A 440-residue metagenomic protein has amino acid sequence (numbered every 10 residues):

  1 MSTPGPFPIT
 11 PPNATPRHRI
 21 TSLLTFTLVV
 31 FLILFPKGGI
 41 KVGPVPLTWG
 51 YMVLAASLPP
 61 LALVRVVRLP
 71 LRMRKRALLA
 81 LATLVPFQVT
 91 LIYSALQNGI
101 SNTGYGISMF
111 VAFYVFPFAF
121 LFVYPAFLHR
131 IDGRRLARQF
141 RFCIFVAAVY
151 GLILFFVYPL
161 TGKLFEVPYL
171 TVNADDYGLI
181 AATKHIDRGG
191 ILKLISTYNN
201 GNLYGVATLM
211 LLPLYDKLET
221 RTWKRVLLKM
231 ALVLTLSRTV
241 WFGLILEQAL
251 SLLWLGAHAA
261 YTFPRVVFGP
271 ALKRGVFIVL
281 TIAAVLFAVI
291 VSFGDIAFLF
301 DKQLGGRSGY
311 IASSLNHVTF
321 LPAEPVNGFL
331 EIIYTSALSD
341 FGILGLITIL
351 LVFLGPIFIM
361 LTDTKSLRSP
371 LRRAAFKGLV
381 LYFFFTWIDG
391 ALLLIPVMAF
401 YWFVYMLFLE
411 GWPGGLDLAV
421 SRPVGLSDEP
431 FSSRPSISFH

Functional and structural regions predicted by a protein language model:
S2-R68, Q88-A95, Y382-T386, P396-F403: N-terminal signal-anchor transmembrane segment
F26, P60-L63, L211-P213, G378-F383 (+1 more regions): Transmembrane alpha-helices of multi-pass inner-membrane enzymes
G38-W49, S94-N98, G104-A112, S196-G205 (+3 more regions): Helix-loop-helix junctions and helix-breaking kinks within/between transmembrane helices of multi-pass membrane
A82-P86, S101-A126, Q139, I144: Aromatic-anchored transmembrane helix interface
A137-T161, Y177, I186-L236, W241-W254: Alpha-helical transmembrane segments of multi-pass inner-membrane proteins
V149, I153-P159, L252-K302: A membrane-periplasm/extracellular boundary helix in multi-pass inner-membrane enzymes that assemble envelope glycans
V233, S237, V326-D363, Y382-I388: A conserved mid-to-late transmembrane alpha helix and its immediate loop/hinge that forms the functional core
F298-T348: TM-adjacent membrane-interface loops and short helices in multi-pass inner/ER membrane proteins
